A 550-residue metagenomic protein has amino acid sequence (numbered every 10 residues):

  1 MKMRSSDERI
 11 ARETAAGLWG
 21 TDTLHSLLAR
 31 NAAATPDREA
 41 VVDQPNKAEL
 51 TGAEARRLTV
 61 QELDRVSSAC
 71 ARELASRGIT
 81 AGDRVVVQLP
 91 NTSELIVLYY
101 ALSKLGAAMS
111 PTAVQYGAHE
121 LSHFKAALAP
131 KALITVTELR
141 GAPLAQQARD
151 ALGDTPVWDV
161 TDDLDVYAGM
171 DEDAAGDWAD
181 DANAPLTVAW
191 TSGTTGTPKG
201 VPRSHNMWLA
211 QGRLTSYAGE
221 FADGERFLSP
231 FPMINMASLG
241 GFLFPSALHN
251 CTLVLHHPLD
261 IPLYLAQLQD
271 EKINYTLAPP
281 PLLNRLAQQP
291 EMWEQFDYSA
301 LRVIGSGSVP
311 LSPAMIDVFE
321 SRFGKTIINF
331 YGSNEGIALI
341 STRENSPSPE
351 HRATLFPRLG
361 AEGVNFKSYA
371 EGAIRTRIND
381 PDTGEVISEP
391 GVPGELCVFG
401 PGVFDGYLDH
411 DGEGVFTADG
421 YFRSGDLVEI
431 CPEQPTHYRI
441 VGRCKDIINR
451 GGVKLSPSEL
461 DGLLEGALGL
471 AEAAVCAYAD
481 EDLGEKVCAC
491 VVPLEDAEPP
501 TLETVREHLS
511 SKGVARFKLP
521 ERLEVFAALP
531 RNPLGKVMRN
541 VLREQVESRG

Functional and structural regions predicted by a protein language model:
S6, P45-G52, R56, L139-A182 (+1 more regions): ANL superfamily adenylate-forming
L18-G20, D37-T92, I96-Y100, G117-S122 (+1 more regions): Conserved AMP-binding/adenylate-forming core of the ANL superfamily
R57-Q61, L186-A210: Conserved AMP-binding A3 loop
S76-R77, L105-G169, E495: Structural core segment of the AMP-binding/adenylate-forming
Y116-H123, L133-T135, T276, G400 (+5 more regions): AMP-binding/adenylate-forming catalytic core of the ANL superfamily
T135-A145, F231, H257-L259, I273-V318 (+3 more regions): Adenylate-forming
L209-R226, I234-Y275, L283, Q289-P290: Conserved AMP-binding/adenylation subdomain of ANL enzymes
Q269, I304, L311, M315-I328 (+3 more regions): Conserved AMP-binding/adenylate-forming
